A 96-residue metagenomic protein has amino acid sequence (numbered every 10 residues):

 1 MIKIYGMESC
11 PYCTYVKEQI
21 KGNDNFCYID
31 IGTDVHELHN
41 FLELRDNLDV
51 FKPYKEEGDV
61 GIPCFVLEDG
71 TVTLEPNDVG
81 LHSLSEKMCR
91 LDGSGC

Functional and structural regions predicted by a protein language model:
M1-I29: Local sequence-structure signature of Cys/Sec-based thiol-disulfide redox active-site neighborhoods
S9, I31-D34, T71: Short beta->alpha junction loops/turns
E18-I20, E43, V79-G80: Short, glycine/charged-enriched secondary-structure capping and boundary segments
N25-L48: Thiol-based oxidoreductase modules, predominantly thioredoxin-like and allied folds used for disulfide exchange
T33-E37, E57-I62, G95-C96: Short C-terminal domain-edge/linker segments immediately following a structured domain
N40-V72: Short, structured active-site "lid" loops
V66-C96: Non-catalytic, surface beta->alpha helical segment in thiol-disulfide oxidoreductase systems
